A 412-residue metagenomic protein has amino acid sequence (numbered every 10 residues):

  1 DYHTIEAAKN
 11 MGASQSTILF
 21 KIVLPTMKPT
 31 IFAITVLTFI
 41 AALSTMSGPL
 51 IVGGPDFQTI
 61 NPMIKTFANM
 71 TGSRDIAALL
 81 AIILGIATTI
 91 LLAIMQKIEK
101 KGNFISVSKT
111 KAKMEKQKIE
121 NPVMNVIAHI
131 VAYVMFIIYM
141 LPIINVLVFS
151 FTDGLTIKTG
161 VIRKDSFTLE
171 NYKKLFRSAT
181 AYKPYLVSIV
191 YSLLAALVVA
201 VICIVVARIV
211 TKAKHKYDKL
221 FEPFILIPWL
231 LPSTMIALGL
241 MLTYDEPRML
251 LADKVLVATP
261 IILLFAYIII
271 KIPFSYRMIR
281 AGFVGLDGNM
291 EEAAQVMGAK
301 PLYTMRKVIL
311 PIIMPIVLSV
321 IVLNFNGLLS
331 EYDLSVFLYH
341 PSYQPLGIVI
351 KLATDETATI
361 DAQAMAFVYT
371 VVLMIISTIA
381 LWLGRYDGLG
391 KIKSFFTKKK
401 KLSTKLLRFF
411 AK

Functional and structural regions predicted by a protein language model:
D1-I5, K9, S16, A78-K118 (+5 more regions): C-terminal transmembrane helix and the adjacent membrane-cytosol boundary/short C-terminal tail of inner/organellar
D1-T89, Q96-K100, A294-A299, Y303 (+1 more regions): Hydrophobic alpha-helical bundles that form the membrane domains of multi-pass transporters
D1-Y2, Q15-S44, V131-I143, I227 (+6 more regions): Transmembrane alpha-helices
I5, L19, P29, N121-H129 (+2 more regions): Cytoplasmic-entry segments and transmembrane alpha-helices of multi-pass inner-membrane transporters
S16, P49-D56, T156-L169, K174 (+5 more regions): Membrane-interfacial helix termini and adjacent extracytoplasmic/periplasmic loops of multi-pass transporters
P49-T89, N121-M124, S150, G154-G160 (+4 more regions): Interhelical loop and adjacent transmembrane-helix boundary motif in polytopic membrane transport permeases
L84, I90, I94-M95, A179-V210 (+1 more regions): Transmembrane alpha-helix signature in integral membrane proteins
G85-A93, K116-N145, K219-I225, S377 (+1 more regions): N-terminal signal-anchor/first transmembrane alpha helix
